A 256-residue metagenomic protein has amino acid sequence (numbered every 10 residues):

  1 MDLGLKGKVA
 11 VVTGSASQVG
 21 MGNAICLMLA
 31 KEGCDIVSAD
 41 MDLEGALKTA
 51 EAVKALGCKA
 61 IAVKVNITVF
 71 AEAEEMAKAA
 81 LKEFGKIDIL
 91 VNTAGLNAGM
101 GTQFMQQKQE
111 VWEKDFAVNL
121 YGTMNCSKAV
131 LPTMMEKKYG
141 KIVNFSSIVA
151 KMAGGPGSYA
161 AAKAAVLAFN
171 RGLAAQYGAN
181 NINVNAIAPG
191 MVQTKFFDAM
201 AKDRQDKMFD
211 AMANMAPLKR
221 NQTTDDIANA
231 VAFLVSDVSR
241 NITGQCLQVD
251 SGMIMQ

Functional and structural regions predicted by a protein language model:
L3-V37: Canonical Rossmann dinucleotide-binding motif of NAD(H)/NADP(H)-dependent dehydrogenases/reductases, specifically
M41-L47, K64-M76, Q109, D225-D226: The beta1-alpha1 cofactor-binding region of Rossmann-like NAD(H)/NADP(H)-dependent oxidoreductases
E74, K78, N97-E113, E136 (+3 more regions): Conserved mid-core segment of classical short-chain dehydrogenase/reductases
D88, M105-M124, Y139, V143 (+2 more regions): Catalytic Tyr-X3-Lys loop
G101, N214-M215, A232, T243-Q256: Short C-terminal tail/terminal secondary-structure segment of NAD(P)H-dependent dehydrogenase/reductase domains
S127-K128, R171: A short, exposed helix-loop element centered on a Lys and neighboring polar residues
P132, A175-A179, R240: Alpha-helical segment proximal to the catalytic Tyr-Lys
V143-A165, N170-A179, M191-V192: Catalytic loop of short-chain dehydrogenase/reductase
